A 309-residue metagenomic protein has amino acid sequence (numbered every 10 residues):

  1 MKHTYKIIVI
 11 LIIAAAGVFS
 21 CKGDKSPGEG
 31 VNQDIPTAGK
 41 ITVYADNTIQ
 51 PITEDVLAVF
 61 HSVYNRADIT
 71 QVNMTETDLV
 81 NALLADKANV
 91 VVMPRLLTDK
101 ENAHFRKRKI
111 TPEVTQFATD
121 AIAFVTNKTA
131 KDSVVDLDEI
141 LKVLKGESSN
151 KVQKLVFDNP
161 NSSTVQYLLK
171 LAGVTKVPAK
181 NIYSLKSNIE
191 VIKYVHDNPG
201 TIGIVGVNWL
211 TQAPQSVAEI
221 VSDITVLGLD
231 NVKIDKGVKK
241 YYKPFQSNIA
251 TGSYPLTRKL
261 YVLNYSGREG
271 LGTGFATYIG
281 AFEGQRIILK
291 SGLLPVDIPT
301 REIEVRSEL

Functional and structural regions predicted by a protein language model:
M1-C21: Sec-dependent bacterial lipoprotein signal peptides
T4-Y5, C21-S62, L84, E113-A118 (+1 more regions): Exported/periplasmic ABC-transporter solute-binding proteins
I10, K87-A88, I110, V221-S222: Short, hinge-like loop/turn segments at secondary-structure boundaries
I10-L11, S62, I69, S133: Coil residues (strongly favoring Ser/Thr
R66-V80: Central regulatory/effector-binding core of bacterial HTH transcription factors
T77-R108, A213-P214: Pocket-flanking alpha-helical
A123: Basic (Lys/Arg-enriched) interaction patch that binds polyanionic ligands
